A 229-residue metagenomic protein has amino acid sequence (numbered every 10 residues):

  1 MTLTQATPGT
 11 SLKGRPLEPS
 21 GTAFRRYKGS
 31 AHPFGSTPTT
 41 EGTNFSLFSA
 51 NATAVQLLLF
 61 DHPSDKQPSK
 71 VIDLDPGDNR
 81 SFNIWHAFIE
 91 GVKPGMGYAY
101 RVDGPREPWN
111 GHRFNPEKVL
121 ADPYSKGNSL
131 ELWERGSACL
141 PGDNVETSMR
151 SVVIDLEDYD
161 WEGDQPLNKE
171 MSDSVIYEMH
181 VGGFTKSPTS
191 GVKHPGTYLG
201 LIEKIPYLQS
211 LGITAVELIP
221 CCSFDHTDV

Functional and structural regions predicted by a protein language model:
T2-T40, V71, R80-I84, G91-E178 (+1 more regions): The feature marks proteins involved in alpha-glucan
S36, N79-V92, D160-W161, E170 (+1 more regions): Aromatic- and glycine-enriched glycan-recognition loops and surfaces that form the carbohydrate-binding subsites
E41-S46: Structural beta-strand segments of beta-rich domains
L47, Y100, M179, L208 (+1 more regions): Conserved, mostly hydrophobic/aromatic
F48-V55: Short proline/glycine-enriched turn/loop motifs at strand-loop junctions of beta-rich domains
Q56-L58, A99: Beta-strand signatures of extracellular beta-sandwich domains
F60-K66: Change "in extracellular beta-sheet-rich domains … of secreted and cell-surface proteins" to "in beta-sheet-rich domains
